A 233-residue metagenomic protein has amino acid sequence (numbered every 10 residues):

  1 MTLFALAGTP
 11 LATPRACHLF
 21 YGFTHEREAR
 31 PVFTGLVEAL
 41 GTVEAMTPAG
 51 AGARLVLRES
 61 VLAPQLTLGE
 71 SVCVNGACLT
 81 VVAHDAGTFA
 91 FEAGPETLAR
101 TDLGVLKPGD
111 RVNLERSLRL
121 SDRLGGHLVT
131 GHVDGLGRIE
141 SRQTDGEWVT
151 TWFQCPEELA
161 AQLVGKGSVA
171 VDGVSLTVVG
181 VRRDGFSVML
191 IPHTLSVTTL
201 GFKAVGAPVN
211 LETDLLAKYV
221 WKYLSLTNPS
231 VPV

Functional and structural regions predicted by a protein language model:
M1-A12: Extreme N-terminal basic, low-complexity initiation segments that serve as generic localization/processing leaders
F20-V233: Conserved loop->alpha-helix
